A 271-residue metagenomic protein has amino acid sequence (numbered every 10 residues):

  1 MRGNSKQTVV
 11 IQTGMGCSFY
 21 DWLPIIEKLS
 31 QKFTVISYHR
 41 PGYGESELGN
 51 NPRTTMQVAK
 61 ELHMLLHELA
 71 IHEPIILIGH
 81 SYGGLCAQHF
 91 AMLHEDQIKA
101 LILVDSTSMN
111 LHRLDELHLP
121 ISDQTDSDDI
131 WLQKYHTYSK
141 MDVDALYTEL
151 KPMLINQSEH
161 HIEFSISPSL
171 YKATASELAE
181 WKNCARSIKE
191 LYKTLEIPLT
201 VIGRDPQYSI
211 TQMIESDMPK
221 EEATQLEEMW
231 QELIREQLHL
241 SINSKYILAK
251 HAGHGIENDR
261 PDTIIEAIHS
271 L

Functional and structural regions predicted by a protein language model:
M1-E45, L93: Conserved HGGG/HGGXW glycine-rich cap/lid loop of the alpha/beta-hydrolase fold
Q12, Y38-R40, V104, G203 (+1 more regions): Alpha/beta-hydrolase
W22-L23, S46-P52, R113-L114: Conserved catalytic-core motifs of eukaryotic protein kinase domains, centered on the activation segment
R40-I78: Active-site loop/oxyanion-hole signature of alpha/beta-hydrolase fold enzymes
H72-E116: Conserved hydrolase catalytic core segment
I102-H136: Flexible "cap/lid" loop of the alpha/beta hydrolase fold
L154-L248: Conserved serine/cysteine hydrolase catalytic core
E232-R235, H239-L271: Catalytic active-site module of serine/aspartate enzymes centered on a nucleophile-bearing elbow/loop
